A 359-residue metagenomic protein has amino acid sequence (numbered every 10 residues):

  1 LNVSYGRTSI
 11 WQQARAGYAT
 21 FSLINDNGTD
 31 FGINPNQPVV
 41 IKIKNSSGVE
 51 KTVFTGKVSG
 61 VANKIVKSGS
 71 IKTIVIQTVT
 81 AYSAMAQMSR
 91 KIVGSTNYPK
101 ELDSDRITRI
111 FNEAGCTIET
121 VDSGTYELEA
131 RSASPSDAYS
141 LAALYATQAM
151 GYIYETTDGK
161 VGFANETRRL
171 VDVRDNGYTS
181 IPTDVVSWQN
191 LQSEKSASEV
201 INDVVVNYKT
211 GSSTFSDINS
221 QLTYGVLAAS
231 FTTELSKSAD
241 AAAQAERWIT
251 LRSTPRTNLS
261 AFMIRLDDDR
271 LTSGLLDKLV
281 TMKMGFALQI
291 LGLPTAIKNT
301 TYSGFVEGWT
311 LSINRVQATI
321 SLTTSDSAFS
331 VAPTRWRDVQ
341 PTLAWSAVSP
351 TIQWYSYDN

Functional and structural regions predicted by a protein language model:
L1-K100, E113, A130-P135, Y139-M150 (+5 more regions): Assembly/oligomerization scaffold segments
T52-N63, T300-S312: Short beta-strand-centered aromatic/proline hotspots
A84, E119-E129: Short, conserved phosphate-binding/catalytic loop or strand-edge motifs used in phosphoryl-/nucleotidyl-transfer
K100, S140-S303, L311-V316, S321-N359: Acidic, small/polar-enriched beta strand-loop surface segments
D103-S104: Hydrophobic alpha-helical membrane-insertion segments
I107-T117: A structural motif
T117-E119, N299: Substrate-binding/catalytic groove segments of enzymes that remodel or degrade extracellular structural polymers
E127-A133, F163-N165: Beta-rich nucleic-acid/ligand-interaction surfaces
